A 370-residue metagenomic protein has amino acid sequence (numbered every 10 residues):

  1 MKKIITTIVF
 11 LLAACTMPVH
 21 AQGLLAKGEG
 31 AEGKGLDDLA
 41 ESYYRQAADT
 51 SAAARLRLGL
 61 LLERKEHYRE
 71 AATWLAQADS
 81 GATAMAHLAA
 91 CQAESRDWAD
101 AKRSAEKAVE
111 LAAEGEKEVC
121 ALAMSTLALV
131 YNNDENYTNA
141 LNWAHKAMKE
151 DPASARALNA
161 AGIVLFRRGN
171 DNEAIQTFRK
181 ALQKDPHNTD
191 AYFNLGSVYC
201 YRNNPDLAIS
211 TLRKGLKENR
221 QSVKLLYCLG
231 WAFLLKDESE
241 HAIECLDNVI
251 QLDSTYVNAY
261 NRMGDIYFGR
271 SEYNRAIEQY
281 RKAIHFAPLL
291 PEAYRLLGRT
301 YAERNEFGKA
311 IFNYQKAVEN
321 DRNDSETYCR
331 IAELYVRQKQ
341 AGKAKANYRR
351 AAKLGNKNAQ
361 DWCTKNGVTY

Functional and structural regions predicted by a protein language model:
M1-A26: Bacterial Sec-dependent N-terminal signal peptides
P18-R69, T73, T83, E94 (+2 more regions): N-terminal leader/linker segments that initiate helical-solenoid repeat arrays
L25, E29-E32, E63, A93 (+13 more regions): Position-specific recognition of the canonical hydrophobic site in helix A of tetratricopeptide repeat
G33-S42, K65-W74, R96-K107, D134-K146 (+6 more regions): Structural signature of tandem alpha-helical TPR/SEL1-like repeats, specifically the intra-repeat loop/turn
D49-T50, Q77-G81, L111-G115, E150 (+6 more regions): Structural marker of alpha-solenoid helical repeat scaffolds
A52-A53, A82-A86, E116-A121, A155-R156 (+6 more regions): Helix-start (N-cap) detector for alpha-helical repeat units in TPR-like alpha-solenoids, especially tetratricopeptide
R57-L60, H87, V119-L122, T126 (+7 more regions): Canonical tetratricopeptide repeat
C329-R330, V336-Y370: Terminal, low-structured helical/coil segments at or just beyond the last alpha-helical repeat
